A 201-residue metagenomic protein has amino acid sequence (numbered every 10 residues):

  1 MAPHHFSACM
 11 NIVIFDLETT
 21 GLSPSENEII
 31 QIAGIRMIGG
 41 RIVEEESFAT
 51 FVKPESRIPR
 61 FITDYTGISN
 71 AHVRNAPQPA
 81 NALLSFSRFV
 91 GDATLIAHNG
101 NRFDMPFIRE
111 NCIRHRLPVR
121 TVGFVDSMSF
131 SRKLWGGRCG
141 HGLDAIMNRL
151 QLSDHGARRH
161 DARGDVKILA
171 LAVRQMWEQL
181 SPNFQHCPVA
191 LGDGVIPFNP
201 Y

Functional and structural regions predicted by a protein language model:
A2-H4, R149, A170-Y201: Acidic two-metal-ion nuclease catalytic site recognized across multiple nuclease folds, prominently DnaQ/RNase D-T
A2-V122, G136-H160: Conserved non-catalytic scaffold segment of RNase H-like nuclease domains
L83-S85, K167-L171: Short secondary-structure transition/capping segments
N101-R102, F130, S153, R174-M176: Short acidic/polar capping segments at secondary-structure boundaries
P106, S129, K167: Active-site phosphate/pyrophosphate-handling residues
T121-R132: A short, structured active-site edge motif that brings together acidic residues
G164: Acidic donor-binding loop at a coil-to-helix junction in glycosyltransferase catalytic cores that engages
